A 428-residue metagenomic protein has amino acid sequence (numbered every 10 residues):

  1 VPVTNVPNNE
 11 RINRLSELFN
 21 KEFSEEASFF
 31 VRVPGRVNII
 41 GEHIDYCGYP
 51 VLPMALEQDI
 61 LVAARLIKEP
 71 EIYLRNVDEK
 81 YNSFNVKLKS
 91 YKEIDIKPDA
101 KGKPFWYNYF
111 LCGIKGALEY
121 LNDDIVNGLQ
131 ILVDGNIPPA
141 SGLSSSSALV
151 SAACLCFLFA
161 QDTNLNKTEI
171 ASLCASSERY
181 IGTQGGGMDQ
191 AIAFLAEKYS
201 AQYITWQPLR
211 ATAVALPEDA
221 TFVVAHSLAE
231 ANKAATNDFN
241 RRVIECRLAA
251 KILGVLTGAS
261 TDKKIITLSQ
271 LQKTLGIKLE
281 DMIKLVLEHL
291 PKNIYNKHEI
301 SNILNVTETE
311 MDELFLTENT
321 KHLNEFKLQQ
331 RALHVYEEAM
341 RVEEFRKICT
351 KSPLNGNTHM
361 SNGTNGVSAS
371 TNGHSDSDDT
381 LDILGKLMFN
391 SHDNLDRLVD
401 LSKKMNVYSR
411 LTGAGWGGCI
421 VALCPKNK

Functional and structural regions predicted by a protein language model:
V1-R36, I40, G48, L61-K103 (+3 more regions): C-terminal nucleotide
V37, G41-D45, D134-A153, V407-L423: Glycine/serine-rich anion-binding loops at beta->alpha junctions that coordinate negatively charged ligand groups
A55-Q58, L143-T163: DPxDG-like acidic metal-binding loop motif
L74-R75, N127-G135, L165-S176, I383-L387: Beta-strand segments within the central parallel beta-sheet cores of soluble alpha/beta enzyme folds
I114-K115, E119-P139: Glycine- and acidic-rich phosphate- and metal-coordinating loops
Y120-G128, F157-L173, K426-K428: Phosphate-handling active-site elements
N164-A211, L333-H334, M388-S391, L398-D400 (+1 more regions): Alpha/beta catalytic cores of group-transfer enzymes, especially the acyltransferase/condensing modules of polyketide
